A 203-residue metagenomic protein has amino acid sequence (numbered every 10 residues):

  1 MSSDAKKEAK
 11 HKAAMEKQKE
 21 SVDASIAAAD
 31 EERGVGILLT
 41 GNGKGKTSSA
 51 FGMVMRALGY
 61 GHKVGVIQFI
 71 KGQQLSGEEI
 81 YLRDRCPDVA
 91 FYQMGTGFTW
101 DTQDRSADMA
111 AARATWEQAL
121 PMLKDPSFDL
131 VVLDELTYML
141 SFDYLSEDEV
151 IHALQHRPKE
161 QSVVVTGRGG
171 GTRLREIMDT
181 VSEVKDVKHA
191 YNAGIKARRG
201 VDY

Functional and structural regions predicted by a protein language model:
M1-A13, T99, P121-S127, L136-Y203: Replace "adjacent to P-loop NTPase cores in ATP/GTP-dependent enzymes" with "adjacent to NTP-binding cores
M1-G36: Extreme N-terminal, non-catalytic leader segments that precede Walker-type/kinase nucleotide-binding cores
K19-V22, R113-E117, V163-T166: Short gly/ser/thr-rich secondary-structure transition/capping motifs
E31, R83, Q155-R157: A generic structural signal for short, solvent-exposed coil/turn residues that cap or connect secondary-structure
E32-R33, Y60, S127, K159: Residue-level preference for short coil/turn positions at secondary-structure junctions
V35-K124: Conserved P-loop
F69, E135-L136: Generic detector of well-ordered alpha-helical packing
